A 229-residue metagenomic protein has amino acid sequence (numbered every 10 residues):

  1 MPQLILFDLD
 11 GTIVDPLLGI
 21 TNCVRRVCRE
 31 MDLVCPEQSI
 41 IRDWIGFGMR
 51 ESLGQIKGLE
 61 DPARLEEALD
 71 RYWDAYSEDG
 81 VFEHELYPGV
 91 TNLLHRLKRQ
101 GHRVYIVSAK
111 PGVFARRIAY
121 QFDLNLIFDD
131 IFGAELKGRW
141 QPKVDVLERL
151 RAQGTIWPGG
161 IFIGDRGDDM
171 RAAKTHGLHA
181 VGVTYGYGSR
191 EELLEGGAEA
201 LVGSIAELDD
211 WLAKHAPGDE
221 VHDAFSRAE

Functional and structural regions predicted by a protein language model:
M1-D43, L59: Active-site neighborhood of HAD-like aspartate-dependent phosphohydrolases
M1-F7, G218-E229: Non-catalytic pre-domain segments flanking phosphatase-related domains
V24, L93-A119: Substrate-recognition element of Asp-dependent hydrolases with the DxDx(T/V) motif
V27-C28, G48-P62, I118-Q121, R149-R151: Helix-loop "lid/cap" segments that line or gate small-molecule binding pockets
I40, W44, N125-W140: A short, structured active-site edge motif that brings together acidic residues
G54-N92: Metal-dependent phosphoesterase signature
S108, F162-V202: Acidic, Mg2+-coordinating phosphoryl-transfer loop and its flanking beta/alpha structural elements, shared across
K143-M170: Conserved Lys-Pro-Asp/Glu-containing loop-to-beta segment of HAD-superfamily phosphomonoesterases, centered on
